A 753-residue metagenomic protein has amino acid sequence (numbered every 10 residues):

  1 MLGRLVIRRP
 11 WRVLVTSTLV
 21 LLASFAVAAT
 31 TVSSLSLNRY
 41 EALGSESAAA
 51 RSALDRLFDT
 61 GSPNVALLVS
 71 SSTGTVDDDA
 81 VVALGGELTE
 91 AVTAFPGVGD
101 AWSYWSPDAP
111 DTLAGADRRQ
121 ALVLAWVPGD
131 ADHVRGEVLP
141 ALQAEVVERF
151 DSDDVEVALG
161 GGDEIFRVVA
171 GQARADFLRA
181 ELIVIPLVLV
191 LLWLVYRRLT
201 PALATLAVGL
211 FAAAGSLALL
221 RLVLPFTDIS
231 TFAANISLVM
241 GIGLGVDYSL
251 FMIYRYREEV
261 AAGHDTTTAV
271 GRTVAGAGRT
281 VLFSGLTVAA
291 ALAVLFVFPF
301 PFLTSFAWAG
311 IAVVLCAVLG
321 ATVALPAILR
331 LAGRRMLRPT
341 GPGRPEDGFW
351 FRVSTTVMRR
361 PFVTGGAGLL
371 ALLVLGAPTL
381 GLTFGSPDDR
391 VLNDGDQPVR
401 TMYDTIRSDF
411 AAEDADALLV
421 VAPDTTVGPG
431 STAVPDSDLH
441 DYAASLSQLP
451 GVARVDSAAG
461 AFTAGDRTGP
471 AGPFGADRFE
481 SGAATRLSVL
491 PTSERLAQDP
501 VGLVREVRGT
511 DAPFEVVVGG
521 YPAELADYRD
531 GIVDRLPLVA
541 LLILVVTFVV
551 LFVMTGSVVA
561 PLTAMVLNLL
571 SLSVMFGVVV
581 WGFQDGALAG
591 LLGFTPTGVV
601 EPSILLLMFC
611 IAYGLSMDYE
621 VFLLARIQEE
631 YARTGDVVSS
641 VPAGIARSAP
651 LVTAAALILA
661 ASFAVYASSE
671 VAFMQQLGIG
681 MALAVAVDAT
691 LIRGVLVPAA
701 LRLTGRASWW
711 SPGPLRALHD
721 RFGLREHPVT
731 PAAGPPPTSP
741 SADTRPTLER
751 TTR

Functional and structural regions predicted by a protein language model:
M1-S34, V98, G129-F384, P513 (+1 more regions): Membrane-embedded transmembrane helical bundles of large multi-pass transporters/channels
S34-N38, P387-D389: Short hinge/gating elements
S36-Y40, S47, V239: Disorder-to-helix initiation segments
G44-N64, S72-D163, F384-G590, V599 (+4 more regions): Structured non-transmembrane domains adjacent to transmembrane bundles in polytopic membrane proteins
